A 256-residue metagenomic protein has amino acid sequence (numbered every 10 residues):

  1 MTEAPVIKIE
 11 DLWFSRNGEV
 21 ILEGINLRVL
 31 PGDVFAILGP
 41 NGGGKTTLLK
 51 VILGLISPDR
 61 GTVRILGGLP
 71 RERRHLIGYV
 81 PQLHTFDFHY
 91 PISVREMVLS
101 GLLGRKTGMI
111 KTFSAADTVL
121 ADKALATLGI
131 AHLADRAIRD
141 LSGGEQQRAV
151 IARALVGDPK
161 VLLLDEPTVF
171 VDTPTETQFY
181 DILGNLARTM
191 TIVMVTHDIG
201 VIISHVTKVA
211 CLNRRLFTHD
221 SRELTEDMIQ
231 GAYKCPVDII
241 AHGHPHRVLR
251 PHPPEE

Functional and structural regions predicted by a protein language model:
L38-P40: The feature captures the beta-strand-to-loop junction immediately N-terminal to the Walker
L53: Helix-to-loop junction immediately C-terminal to a conserved catalytic motif
G61-I77: Conserved ABC transporter NBD signature motif
L99, F113-L133: Conserved ABC ATPase "signature" region
A137-L141, E145: Conserved ABC ATPase signature
L162-E166, V171: Catalytic Walker B motif of ABC-type/P-loop ATPase nucleotide-binding domains
E226-E256: ABC ATPase nucleotide-binding domains
